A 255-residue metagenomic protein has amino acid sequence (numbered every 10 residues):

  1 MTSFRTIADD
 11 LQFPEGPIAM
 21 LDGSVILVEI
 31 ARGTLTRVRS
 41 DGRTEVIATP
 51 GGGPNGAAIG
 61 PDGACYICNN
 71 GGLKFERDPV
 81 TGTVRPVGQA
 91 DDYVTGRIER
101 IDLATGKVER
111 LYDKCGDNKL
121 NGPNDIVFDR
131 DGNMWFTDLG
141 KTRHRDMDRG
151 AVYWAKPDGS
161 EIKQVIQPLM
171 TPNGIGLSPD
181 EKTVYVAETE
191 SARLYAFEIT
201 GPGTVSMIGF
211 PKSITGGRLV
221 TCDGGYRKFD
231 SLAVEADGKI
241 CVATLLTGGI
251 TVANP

Functional and structural regions predicted by a protein language model:
M1-P255: Sequence-structural signature of mature extracellular/luminal beta-sheet repeat domains, prominently beta-propellers
